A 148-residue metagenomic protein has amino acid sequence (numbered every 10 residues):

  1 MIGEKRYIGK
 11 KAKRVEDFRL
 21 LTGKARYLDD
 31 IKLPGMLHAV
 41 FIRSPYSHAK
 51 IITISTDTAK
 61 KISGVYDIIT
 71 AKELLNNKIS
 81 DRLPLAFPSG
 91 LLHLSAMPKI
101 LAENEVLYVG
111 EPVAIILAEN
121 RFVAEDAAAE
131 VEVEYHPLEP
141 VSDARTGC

Functional and structural regions predicted by a protein language model:
M1-C148: Flexible, low-hydrophobicity surface segments
